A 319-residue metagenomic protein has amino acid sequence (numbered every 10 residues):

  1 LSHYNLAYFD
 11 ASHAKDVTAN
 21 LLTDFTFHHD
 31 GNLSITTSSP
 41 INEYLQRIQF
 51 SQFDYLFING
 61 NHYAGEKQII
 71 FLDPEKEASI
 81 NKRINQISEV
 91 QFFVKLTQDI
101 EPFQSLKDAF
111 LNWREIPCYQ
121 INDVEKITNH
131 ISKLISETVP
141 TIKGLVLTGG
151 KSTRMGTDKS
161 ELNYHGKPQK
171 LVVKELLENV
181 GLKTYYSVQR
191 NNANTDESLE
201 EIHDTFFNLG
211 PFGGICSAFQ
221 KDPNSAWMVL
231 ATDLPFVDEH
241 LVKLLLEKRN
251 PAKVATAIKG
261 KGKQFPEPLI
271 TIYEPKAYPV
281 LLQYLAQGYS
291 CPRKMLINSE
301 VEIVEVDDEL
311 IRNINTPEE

Functional and structural regions predicted by a protein language model:
L1-S2, V139-P268, I272-K276, L282-Y289 (+2 more regions): Nucleotide and nucleotide-moiety/phosphate-recognizing core
S2-Q49: N-terminal phosphate/diphosphate-binding loop that engages ATP/GTP or pyrophosphate donors across diverse enzyme folds
A11-K15, I58-A64, K76, T97-E101 (+1 more regions): Short, polar loop motifs at secondary-structure junctions
D16-L21, H62-K67, K82-I87, L106-L111 (+1 more regions): Short loop/helix-cap segments at secondary-structure boundaries that form the rim of catalytic
F25-H29, K95-D99, R114-K126, I202-D204: Short acidic-hydrophobic, aromatic-tinged amphipathic segments that line or gate anion-handling sites
H29-K76: Glycine-rich phosphate-binding loop used to anchor ATP phosphates in small-molecule kinases, encompassing both
K67-D73, S79-D99, D108-Y119: Conserved beta-strand/loop subsegment of P-loop NTPase cores
Q104-T141: NTP-dependent small-molecule kinase module
